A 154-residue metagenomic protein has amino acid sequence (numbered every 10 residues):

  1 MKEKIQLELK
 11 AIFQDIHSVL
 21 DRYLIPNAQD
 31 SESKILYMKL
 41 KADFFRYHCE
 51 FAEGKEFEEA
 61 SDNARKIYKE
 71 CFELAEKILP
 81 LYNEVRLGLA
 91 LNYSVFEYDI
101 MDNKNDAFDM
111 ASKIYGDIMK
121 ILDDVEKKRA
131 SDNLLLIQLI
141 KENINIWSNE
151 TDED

Functional and structural regions predicted by a protein language model:
M1-A11, D15-P26, R46-E70: Short coil/linker segments at helix-helix boundaries
E3, K10, Q14-H17, E32-E53 (+2 more regions): Amphipathic alpha-helical repeat scaffolds of TPR domains
I12-K34, L74-Y82, I121-K128: Flexible helix-coil transition and linker loops at the boundaries of alpha-helical arrays
S31-L36, E58, D62: Extended, leucine-rich alpha-helical cores of fungal transcription factors
F51-A64, D99-M110, E153-D154: Acidic, serine/threonine/proline-rich low-complexity intrinsically disordered regions
E56-L81, V85-D99: A contiguous pocket-lining binding segment that forms or flanks enzyme active sites
N105-L122: TPR/TPR-like (Sel1-like) alpha-helical repeat modules
L122-E126, N145-D152: C-terminal accessory extensions/subdomains outside the catalytic/core fold
